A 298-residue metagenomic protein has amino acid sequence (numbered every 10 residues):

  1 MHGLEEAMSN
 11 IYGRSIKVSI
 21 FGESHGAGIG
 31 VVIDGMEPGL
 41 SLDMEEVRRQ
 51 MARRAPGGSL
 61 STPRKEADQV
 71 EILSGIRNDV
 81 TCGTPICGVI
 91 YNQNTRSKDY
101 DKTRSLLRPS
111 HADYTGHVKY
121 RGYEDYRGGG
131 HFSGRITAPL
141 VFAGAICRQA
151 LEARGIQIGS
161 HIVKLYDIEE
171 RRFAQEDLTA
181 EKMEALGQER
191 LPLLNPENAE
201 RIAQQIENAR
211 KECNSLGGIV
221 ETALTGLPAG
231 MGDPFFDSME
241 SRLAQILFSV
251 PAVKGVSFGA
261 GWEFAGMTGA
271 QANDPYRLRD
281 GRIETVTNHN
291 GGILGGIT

Functional and structural regions predicted by a protein language model:
L4-T298: Generic N-terminal targeting/processing segments that precede catalytic cores or assembly contacts
